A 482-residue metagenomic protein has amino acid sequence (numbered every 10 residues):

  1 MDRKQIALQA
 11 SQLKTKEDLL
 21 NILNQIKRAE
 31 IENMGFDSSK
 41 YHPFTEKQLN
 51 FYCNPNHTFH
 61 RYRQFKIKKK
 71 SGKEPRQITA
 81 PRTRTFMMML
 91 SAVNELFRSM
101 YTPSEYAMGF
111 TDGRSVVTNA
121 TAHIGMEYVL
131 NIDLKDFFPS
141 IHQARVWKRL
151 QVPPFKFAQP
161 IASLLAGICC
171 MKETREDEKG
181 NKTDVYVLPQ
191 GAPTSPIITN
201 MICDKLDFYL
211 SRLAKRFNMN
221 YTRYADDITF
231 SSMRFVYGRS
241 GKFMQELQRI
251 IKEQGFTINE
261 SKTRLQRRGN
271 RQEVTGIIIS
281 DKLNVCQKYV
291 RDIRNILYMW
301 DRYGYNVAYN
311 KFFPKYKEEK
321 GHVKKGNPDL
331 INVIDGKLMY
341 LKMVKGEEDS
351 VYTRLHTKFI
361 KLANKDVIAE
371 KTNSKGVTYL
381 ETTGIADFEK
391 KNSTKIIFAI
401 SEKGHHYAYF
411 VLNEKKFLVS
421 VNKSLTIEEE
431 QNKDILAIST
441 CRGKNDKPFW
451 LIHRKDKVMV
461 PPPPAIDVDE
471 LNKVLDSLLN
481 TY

Functional and structural regions predicted by a protein language model:
M1-K68, E74-I132, F137-P139, A144-P160 (+6 more regions): Right-hand nucleic-acid polymerase module
N131-K135, G191, S195, R216-R234: Catalytic palm active-site di-aspartate
I228, L265, L425: Residue-level detector of flexible, active-site-proximal loop/helix-junction positions within diverse enzyme catalytic
F417-S424: Beta-strand/loop nucleic-acid-binding surfaces
T426-L436: Short nucleic-acid-contacting surface segments enriched for D/E, G, S/T with interspersed K/R
